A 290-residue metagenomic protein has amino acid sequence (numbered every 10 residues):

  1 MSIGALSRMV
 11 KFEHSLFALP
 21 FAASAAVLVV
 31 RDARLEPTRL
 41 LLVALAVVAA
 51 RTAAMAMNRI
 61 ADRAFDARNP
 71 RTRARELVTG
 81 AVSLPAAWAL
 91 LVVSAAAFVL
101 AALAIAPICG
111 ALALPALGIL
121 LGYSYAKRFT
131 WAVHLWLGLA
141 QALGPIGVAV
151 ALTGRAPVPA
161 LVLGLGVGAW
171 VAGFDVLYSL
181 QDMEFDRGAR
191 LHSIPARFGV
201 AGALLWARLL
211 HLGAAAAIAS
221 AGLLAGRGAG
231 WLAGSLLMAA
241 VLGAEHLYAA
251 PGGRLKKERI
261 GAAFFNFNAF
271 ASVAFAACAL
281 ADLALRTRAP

Functional and structural regions predicted by a protein language model:
M1-G4, M55-V82, V176-A201, Y248-I260: Cytosolic, membrane-interface loops and tails of multi-pass inner-membrane proteins
M1-P20, S24: N-terminal, positively charged, Ser/Thr/Ala/Gly-biased leader segments that form transit/presequence-like amphipathic
I3, G213, L223-P290: Extended hydrophobic alpha-helices typical of membrane-associated regions
I3-R8, L45, T52, R75-V162 (+2 more regions): Intramembrane alpha-helical segments
L19-A25, L137-L152, R197-V200, A263-A279: Small-residue-rich segments of transmembrane alpha-helices in multi-pass membrane proteins, especially helix faces
F21-S24, L28, D32-R63, R71 (+5 more regions): Membrane-embedded alpha-helical segments that form the functional core of polytopic membrane enzymes, especially those
R31, L103-I105, Y125-A126, V150-A151 (+5 more regions): Helix-loop junctions at the membrane-solvent interface of multi-pass transporters, primarily the C-terminal
L40-V47, R63-A113, G188-A229, G234-S235 (+2 more regions): Multi-pass membrane catalytic core of lipid/isoprenoid biosynthesis enzymes
